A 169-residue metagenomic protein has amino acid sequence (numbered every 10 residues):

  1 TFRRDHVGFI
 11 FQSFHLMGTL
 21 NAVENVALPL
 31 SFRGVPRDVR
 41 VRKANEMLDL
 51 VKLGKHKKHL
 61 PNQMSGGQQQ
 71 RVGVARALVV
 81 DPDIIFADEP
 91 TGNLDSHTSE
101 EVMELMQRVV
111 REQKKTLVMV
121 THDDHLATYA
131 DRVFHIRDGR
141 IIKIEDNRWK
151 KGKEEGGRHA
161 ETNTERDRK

Functional and structural regions predicted by a protein language model:
T1-Y129, V133-I136: ABC family nucleotide-binding domain
R132, R140-K169: Conserved beta-strand-loop-alpha-helix hinge in the C-terminal portion of ABC ATPase nucleotide-binding domains
